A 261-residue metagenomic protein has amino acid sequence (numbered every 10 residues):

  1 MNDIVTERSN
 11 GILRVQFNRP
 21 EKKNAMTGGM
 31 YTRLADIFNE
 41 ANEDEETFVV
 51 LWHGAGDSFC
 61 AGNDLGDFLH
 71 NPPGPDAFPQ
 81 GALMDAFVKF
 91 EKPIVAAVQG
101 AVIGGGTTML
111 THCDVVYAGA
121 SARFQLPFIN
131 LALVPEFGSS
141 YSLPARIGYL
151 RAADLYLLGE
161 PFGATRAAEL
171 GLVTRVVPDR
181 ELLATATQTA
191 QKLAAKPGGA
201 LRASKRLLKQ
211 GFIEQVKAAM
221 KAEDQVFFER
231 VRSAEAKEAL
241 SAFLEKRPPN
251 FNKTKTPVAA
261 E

Functional and structural regions predicted by a protein language model:
M1-A55, E261: Conserved CoA-thioester-binding segment of acyl-CoA-metabolizing enzymes
I4, V88-L201, E229, S233 (+4 more regions): Crotonase-fold acyl-CoA enzyme core
S9-N10, G56, E91, R180: Residue-level signal for tight coil/turn positions that link beta-strands
V15, R19, L34, W52 (+6 more regions): Terminal peptide-recognition signature
M30-R33, P79, M109, L182 (+1 more regions): Hydrophobic alpha-helical membrane-association signature
D36-N39, E46, H53-K89, V102 (+2 more regions): Glycine- (often His-adjacent) and acidic-residue-rich active-site loop that binds/positions the CoA thioester
K205-E214: Short, charged, surface-exposed hinge/linker loops at domain edges that act as mobile lids or interdomain connectors
